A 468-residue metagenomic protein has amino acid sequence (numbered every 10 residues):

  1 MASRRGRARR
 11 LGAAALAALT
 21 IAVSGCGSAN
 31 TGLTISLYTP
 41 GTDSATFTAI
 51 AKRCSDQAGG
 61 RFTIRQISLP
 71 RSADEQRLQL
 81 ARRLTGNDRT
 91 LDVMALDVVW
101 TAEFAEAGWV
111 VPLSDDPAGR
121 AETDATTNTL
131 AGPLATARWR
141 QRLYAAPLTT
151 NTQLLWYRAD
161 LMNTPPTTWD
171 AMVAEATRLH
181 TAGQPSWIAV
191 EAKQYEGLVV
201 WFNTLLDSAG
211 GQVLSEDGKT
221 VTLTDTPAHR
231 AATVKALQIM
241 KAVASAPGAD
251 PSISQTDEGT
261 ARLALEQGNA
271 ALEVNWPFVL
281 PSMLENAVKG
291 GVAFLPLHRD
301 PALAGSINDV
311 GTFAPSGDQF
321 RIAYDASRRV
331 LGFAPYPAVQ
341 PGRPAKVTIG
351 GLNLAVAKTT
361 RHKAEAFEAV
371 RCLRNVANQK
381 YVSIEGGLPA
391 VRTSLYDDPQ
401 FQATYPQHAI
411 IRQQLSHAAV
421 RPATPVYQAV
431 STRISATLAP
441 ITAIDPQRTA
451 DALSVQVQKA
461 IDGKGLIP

Functional and structural regions predicted by a protein language model:
A2-A102, G119-A121, Q456-P468: Conserved N-terminal structural module of periplasmic/extracytoplasmic solute-binding proteins
P40, Q238-R361: Extracytoplasmic/periplasmic substrate-binding proteins
S68-L80, V99, A171, P251-E266: Short helix-initiation/N-cap motifs at beta->coil->alpha
A81-R83, T90-D92, A121-A159, P337-V347 (+1 more regions): A structural signal for short loop-to-beta-strand junctions that line the ligand-binding cleft of periplasmic/secreted
V98-T152, T164, A171-V173, F320-A323 (+1 more regions): Hinge/lid segment of periplasmic solute-binding proteins
E175-A176, A182, K219-S254, Y336: Glycine-centered hinge/linker elements that transmit conformational signals in sensory and ligand-binding systems
R371-R392: Periplasmic-binding protein-like
T393, R412-P468: Conserved C-terminal helix/tail region of periplasmic/extracytoplasmic solute-binding proteins
